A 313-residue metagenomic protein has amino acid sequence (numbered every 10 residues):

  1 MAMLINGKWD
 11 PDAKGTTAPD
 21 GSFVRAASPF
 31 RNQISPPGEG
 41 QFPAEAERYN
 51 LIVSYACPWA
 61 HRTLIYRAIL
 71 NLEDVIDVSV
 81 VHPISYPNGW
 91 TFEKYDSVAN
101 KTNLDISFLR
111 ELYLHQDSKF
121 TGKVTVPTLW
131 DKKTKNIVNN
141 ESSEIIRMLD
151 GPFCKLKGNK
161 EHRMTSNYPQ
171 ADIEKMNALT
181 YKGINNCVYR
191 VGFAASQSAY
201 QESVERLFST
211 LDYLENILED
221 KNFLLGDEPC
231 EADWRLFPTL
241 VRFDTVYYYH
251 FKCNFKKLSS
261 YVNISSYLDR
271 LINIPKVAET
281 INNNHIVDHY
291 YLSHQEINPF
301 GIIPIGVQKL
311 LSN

Functional and structural regions predicted by a protein language model:
M1-N313: C-terminal alpha-helical interaction module
